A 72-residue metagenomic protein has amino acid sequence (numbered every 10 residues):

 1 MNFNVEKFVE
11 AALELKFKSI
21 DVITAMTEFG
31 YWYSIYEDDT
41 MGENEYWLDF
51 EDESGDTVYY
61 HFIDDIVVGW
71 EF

Functional and structural regions predicted by a protein language model:
N2-T27: N-terminal acidic leader/helix
K18-F72: Acidic, low-complexity, intrinsically disordered interaction modules
